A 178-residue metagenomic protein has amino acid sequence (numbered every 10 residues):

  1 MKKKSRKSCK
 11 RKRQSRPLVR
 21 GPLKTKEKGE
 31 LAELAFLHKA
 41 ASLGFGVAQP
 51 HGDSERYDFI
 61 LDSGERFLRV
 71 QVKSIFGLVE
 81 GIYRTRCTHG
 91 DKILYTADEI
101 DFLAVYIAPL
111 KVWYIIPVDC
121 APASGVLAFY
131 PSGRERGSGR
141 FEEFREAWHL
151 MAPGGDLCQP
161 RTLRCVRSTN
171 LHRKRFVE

Functional and structural regions predicted by a protein language model:
M1-S8: BZIP DNA-binding basic region
K12-A48: Acidic-basic catalytic patches of nuclease active cores, encompassing PD-(D/E)XK and other metal-cofactor nuclease
L18, S124-R164, K174, E178: Charged phosphate-binding loop/patch that engages nucleotide di/tri-phosphates or the phosphate backbone of nucleic
H38, A48-S54, F67, L78 (+1 more regions): Catalytic phosphate/metal-binding cores of nucleic-acid and nucleotide-processing enzymes, i.e., regions that mediate
A40, F59-L61, R66-F76: Conserved catalytic cores of phosphodiester-cleaving nucleases, focusing on short active-site segments
S54-R56, E65-R69, Y95-I100: Short connector loops at helix/strand junctions that flank enzyme active sites, especially segments positioning acidic
K73-W113, V118: Catalytic cores of nucleic-acid endonucleases
V166-N170: N-terminal polybasic/positive-inside topogenic patches
